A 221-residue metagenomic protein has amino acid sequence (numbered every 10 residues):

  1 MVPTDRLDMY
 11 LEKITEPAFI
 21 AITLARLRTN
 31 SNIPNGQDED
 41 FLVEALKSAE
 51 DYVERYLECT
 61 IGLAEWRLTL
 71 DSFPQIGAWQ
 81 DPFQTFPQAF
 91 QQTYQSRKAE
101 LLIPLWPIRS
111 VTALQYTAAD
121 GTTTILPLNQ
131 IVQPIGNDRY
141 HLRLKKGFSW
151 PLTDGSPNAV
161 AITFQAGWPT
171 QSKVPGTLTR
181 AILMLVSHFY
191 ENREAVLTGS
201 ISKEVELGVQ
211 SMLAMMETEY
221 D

Functional and structural regions predicted by a protein language model:
M1-D221: Divalent metal-cofactor coordination and adjacent catalytic microenvironments
